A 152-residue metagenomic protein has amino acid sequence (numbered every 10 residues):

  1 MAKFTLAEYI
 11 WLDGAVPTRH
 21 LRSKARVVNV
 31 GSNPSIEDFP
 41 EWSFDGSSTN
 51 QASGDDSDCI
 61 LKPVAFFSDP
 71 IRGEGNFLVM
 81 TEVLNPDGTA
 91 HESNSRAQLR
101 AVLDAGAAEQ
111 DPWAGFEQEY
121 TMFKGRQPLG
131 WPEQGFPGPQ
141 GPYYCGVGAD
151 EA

Functional and structural regions predicted by a protein language model:
M1-A152: Glycine-rich, acidic/polar active-site loops that bind/position phosphate-bearing ligands
